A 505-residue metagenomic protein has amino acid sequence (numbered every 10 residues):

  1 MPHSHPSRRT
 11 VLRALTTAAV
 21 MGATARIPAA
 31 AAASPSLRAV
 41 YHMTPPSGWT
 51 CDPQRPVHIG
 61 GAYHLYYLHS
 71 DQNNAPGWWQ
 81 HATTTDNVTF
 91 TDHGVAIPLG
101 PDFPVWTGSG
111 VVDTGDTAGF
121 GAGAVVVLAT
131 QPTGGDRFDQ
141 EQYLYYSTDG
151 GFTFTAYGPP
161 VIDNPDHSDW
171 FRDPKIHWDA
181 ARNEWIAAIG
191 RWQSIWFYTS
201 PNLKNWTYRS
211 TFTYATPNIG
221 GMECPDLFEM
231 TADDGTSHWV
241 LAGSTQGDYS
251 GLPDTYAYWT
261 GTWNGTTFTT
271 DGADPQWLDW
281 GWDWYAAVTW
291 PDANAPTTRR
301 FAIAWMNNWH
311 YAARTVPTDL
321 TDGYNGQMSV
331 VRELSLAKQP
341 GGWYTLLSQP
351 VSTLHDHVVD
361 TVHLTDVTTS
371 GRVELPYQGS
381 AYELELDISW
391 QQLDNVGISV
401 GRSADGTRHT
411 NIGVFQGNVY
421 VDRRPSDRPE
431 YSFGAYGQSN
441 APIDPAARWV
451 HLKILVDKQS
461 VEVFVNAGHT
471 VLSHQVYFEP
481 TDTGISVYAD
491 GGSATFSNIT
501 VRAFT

Functional and structural regions predicted by a protein language model:
M1-P6, T17-T24, A29: N-terminal secretory signal peptides
A33-D173, W178-G220, T231-W280, T297 (+4 more regions): Beta-rich carbohydrate-recognition and catalytic domains
T262-F268, G272-D274, L278-D283, A293-T505: Beta-rich accessory regions
